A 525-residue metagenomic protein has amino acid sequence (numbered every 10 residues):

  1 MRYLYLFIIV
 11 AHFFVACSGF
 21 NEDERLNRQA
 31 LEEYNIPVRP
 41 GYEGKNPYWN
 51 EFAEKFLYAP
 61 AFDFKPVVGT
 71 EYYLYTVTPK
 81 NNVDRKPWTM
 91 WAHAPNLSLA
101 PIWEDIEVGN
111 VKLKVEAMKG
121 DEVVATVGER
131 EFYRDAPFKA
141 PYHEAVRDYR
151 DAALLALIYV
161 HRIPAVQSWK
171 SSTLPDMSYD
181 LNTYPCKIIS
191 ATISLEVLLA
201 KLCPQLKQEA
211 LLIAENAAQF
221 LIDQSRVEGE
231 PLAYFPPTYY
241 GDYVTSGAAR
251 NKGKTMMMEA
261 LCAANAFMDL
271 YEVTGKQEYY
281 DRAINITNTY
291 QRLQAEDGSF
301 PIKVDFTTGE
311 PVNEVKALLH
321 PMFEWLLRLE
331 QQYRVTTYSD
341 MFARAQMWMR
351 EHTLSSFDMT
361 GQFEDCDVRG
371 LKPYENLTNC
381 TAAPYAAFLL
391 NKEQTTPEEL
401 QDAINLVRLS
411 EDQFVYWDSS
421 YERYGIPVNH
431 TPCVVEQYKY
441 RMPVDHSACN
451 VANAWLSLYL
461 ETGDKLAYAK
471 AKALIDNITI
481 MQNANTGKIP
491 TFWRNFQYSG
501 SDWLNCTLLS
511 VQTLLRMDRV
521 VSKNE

Functional and structural regions predicted by a protein language model:
M1-I8: Sec-dependent signal peptide recognition, specifically the positively charged N-region followed immediately by
E22-V68, R130-A136: Pro/Thr/Ser/Gly-rich low-complexity, intrinsically disordered linker/stalk tracts
N35, D135-E525: Glycan-recognition and catalytic cores of secretory/periplasmic carbohydrate-active enzymes
V68, P79-V83, K119-D121: Solvent-exposed strand-loop boundary residues in beta-sheet-rich modules
Y72-N110: Recognizes extended acidic, P/S/T-rich segments that occur within or adjacent to Ig-like beta-sandwich modules
D105-V124: Beta-strand-rich modules
